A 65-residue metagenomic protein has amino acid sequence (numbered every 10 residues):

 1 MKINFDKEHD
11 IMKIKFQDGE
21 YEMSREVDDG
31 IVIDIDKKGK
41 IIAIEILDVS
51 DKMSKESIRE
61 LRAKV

Functional and structural regions predicted by a protein language model:
M1-K2: Absolute protein N-terminus
D6-K7, D36: Short, acidic, Ser/Thr-enriched surface-loop or helix-capping motifs
M12-K15: Short, aliphatic-rich beta-strand segments
Q17-D36: Amphipathic, hydrophobic secondary-structure cores in small proteins
G19-E20, V49-D51: A short acidic/small-residue loop/turn micro-motif
D51-R62: A short, polar/charged loop-to-alpha-helix boundary motif
